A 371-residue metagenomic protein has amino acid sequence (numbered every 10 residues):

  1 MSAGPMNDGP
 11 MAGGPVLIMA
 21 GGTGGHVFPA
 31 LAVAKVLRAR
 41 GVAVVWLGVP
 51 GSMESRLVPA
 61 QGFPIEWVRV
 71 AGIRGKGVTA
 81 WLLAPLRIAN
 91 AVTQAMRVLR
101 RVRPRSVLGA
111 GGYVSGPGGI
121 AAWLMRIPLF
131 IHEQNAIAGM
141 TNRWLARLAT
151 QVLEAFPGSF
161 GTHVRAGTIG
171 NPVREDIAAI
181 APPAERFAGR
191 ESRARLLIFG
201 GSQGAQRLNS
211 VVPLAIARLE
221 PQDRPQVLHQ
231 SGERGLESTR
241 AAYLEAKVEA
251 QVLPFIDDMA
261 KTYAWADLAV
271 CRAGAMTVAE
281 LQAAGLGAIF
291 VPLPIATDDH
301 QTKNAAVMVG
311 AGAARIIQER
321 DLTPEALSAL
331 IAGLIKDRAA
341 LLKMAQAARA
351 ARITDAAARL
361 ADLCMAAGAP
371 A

Functional and structural regions predicted by a protein language model:
A12-A20, R40-N90, E233-G235, R320: Conserved nucleotide-sugar phosphate-binding/catalytic loop shared by glycosyltransferases and other
H26-L37: Short amphipathic alpha-helix
A43, M53, P64, W123-P182: Active-site-proximal region of nucleotide-activated glycan assembly enzymes, centered on histidine/acidic-rich loops
L57, Q61, P182-A269, T302-A306 (+2 more regions): Donor-nucleotide binding loops and adjacent catalytic segments primarily of GT-B fold Leloir glycosyltransferases
Q94-L108, S115-F130, R143-L148: Glycosyltransferases and closely related glycan-assembly transferases that use nucleotide-activated donors
P104-S106, A264-A279, L286-G287, A332: Acidic donor-binding loop of glycosyltransferase active sites
A340-T354: A short, well-ordered alpha-helix in the C-terminal region of glycosyltransferases
I353-A371: C-terminal alpha-helical cap of glycosyltransferases
